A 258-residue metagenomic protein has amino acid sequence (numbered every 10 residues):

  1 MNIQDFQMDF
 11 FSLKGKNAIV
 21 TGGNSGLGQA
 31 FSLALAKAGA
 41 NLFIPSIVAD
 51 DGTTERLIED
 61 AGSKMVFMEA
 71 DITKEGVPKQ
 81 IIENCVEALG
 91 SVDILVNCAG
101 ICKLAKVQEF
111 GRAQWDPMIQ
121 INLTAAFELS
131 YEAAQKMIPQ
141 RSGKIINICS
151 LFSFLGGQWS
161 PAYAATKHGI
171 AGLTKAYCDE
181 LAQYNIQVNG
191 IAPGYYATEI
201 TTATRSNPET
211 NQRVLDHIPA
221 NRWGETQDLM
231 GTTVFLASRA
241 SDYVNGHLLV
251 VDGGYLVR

Functional and structural regions predicted by a protein language model:
N2-D9, L155, T233-V234, N245-R258: Short C-terminal tail/terminal secondary-structure segment of NAD(P)H-dependent dehydrogenase/reductase domains
N17, N24-S25: Conserved glycine-rich cofactor-binding loop
K106-V107, G111-I119, V214: Substrate-binding pocket helix/loop in short-chain dehydrogenase/reductase
F110, G156-A164, A176: Active-site loop-to-helix junction immediately N-terminal to the catalytic Tyr of the SDR YXXXK motif in Rossmann-fold
S130, T166, T174: Active-site helix of classical SDR
S150: Residue(s) in the substrate-gating loop at a strand-loop-helix junction that position the organic substrate next
A182, Q187, V244-G246: Short, small/polar-rich loop/turn modules that mediate ligand/substrate recognition or access, typified
